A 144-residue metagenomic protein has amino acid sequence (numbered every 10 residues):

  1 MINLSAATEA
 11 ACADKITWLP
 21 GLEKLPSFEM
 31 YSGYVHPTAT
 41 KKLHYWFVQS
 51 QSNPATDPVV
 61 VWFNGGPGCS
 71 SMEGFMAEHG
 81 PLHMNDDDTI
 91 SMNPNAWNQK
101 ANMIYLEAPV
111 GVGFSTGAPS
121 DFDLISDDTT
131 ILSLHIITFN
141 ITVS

Functional and structural regions predicted by a protein language model:
M1-V59: Catalytic-loop region of hydrolases
E29, D123, N140-T142: Compositionally biased, low-structure terminal segments
Y34, W62, F75-E78, T138-T142: Alpha-helical recognition domains of nuclear gene-regulatory proteins
V35, Q49, G113-T116, F139-V143: Structural motif corresponding to the C-terminal cap of alpha-helices
T40, S50-N53, N102, N140 (+1 more regions): Short amphipathic alpha-helices and their capping/turn residues within compact interaction modules
W46-S133: N-terminal cap/lid subdomain of alpha/beta-hydrolase-fold enzymes
T130-S144: Short, compositionally biased segments
